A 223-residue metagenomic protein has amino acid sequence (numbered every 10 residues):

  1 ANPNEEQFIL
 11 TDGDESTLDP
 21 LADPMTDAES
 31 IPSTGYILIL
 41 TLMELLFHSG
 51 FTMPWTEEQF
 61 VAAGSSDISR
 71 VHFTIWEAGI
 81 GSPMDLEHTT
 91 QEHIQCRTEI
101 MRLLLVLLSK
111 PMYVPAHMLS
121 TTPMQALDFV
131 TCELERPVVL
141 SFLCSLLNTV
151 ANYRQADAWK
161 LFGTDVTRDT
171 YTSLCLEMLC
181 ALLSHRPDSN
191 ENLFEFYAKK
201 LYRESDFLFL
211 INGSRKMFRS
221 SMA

Functional and structural regions predicted by a protein language model:
N2-A223: Alpha-helical repeat/alpha-solenoid scaffolds of the HEAT/ARM/MIF4G superfamily and closely related elongated all-alpha
